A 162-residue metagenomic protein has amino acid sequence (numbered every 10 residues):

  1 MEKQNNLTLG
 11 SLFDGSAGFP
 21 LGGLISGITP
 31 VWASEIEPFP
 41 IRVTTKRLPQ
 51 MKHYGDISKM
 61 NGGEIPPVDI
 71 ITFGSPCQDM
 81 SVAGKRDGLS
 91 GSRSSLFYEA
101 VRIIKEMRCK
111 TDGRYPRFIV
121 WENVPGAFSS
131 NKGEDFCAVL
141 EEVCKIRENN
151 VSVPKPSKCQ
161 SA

Functional and structural regions predicted by a protein language model:
E2, M60-V68, M80-A162: Class I S-adenosyl-L-methionine
T8-G10, D69: Conserved beta-strand elements of the Class I
S11-A17: Class I SAM-dependent methyltransferase "Motif I" SAM/SAH-binding loop
L24: Gly/Ala-rich phosphate-binding loop of Rossmann-like dinucleotide-binding domains, activating on the conserved
P30-W32: Short beta-strand element of Class I
E37-P38: Conserved SAM/SAH-binding beta-strand->alpha-helix loop
T44-T45: Conserved SAM-binding loop
Q50-I57: Conserved SAM-binding strand-loop segment of SAM-dependent methyltransferases
